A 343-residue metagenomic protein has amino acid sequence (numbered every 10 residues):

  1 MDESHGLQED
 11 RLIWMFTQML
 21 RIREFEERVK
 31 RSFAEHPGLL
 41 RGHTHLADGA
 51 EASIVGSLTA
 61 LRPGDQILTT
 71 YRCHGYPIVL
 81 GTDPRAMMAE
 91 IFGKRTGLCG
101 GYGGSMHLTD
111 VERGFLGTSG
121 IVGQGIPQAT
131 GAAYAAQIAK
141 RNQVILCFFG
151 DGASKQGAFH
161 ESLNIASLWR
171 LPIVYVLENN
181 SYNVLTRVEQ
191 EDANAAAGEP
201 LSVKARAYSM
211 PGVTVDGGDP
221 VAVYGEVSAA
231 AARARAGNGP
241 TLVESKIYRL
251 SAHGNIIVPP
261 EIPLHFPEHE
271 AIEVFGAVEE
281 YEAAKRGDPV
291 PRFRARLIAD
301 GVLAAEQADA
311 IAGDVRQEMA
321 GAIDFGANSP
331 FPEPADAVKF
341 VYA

Functional and structural regions predicted by a protein language model:
M1-R41, D48, Y281, R292 (+3 more regions): Cofactor-/ligand-binding subdomain signature composed of acidic, glycine-rich, tryptophan-containing flexible loops
I22, P63, D314-G321, A343: A short structural micro-motif
E24-R31, P37-W169, Q190-S202, A207-S209: Cofactor-binding active-site loop characterized by glycine-rich and histidine/acidic residues
A47, A312, F331: Conserved phosphate/pyrophosphate-binding and hydrolysis machinery centered on Walker-type P-loop NTPases, extending
Y71, S245-I247, V341: A general secondary-structure junction signal
F115-D324, N328: Glycine-rich ThDP/TPP pyrophosphate-binding loop and its adjacent helix/strand module within ThDP-dependent enzymes
N328-A343: C-terminal intrinsically disordered, low-complexity extensions immediately downstream of enzyme catalytic cores
